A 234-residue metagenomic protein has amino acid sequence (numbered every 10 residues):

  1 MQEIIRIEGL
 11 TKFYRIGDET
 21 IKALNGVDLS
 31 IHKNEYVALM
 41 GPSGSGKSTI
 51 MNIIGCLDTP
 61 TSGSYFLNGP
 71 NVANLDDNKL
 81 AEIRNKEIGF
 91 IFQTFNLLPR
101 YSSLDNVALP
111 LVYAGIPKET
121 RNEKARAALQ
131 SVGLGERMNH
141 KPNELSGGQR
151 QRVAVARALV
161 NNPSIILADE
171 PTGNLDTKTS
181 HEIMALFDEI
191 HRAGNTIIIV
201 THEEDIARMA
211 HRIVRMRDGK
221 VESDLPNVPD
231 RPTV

Functional and structural regions predicted by a protein language model:
M1-F13, S223-V234: ABC-family P-loop ATPase nucleotide-binding domain
Q2-M216: ABC family nucleotide-binding domain
I213-P226: H-loop (His-switch) and adjacent beta-strand-loop-beta switch element of ABC-type ATPase nucleotide-binding domains
